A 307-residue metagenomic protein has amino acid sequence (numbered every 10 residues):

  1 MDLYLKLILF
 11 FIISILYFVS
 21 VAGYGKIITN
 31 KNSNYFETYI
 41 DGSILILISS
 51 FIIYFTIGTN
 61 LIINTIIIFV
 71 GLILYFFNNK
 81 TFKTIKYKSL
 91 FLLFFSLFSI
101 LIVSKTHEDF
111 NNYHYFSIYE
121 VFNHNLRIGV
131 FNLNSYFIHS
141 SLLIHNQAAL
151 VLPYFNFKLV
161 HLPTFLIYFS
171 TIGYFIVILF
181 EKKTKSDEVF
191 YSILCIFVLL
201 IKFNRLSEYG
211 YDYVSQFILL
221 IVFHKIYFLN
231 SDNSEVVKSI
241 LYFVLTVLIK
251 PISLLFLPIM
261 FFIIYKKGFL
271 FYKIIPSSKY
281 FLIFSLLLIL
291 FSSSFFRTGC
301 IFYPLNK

Functional and structural regions predicted by a protein language model:
M1-K83: Membrane-embedded, hydrophobic transmembrane alpha-helices
I48-Y54, K202-N204, V236-P251, L255-F262 (+1 more regions): Membrane-interface alpha helices of multi-pass inner-membrane proteins
Y54-T59, S104-H107, K202-G210: Membrane-interface helix caps and helix-loop-helix hairpins in membrane proteins
G71-K83, F256-L286: Perimembrane helix-loop-helix junctions
F98-E188, L206-E208: Active-site lumenal/periplasmic loops and adjacent helix-entry segments of GT-C-fold, multi-pass membrane
I102-K105, N146, S277-K307: Membrane-lumen/periplasm interface segments of specific transmembrane helices in polyprenyl phosphate-linked
L162-I167, S192-I193, I201-I226: Multi-pass, polyprenyl lipid-linked donor-dependent membrane glycosyltransferases
E181-S186, L219-K238: Membrane-interface transmembrane helices that cradle and orient dolichyl/undecaprenyl
